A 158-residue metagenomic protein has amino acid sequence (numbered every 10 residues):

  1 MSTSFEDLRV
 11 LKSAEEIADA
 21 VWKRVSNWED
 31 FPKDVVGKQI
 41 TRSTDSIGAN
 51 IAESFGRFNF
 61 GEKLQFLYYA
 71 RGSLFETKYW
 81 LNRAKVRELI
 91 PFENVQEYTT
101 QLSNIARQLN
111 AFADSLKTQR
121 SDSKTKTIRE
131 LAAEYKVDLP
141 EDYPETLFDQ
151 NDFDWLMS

Functional and structural regions predicted by a protein language model:
M1-S158: Amphipathic alpha-helical assembly/interaction segments
